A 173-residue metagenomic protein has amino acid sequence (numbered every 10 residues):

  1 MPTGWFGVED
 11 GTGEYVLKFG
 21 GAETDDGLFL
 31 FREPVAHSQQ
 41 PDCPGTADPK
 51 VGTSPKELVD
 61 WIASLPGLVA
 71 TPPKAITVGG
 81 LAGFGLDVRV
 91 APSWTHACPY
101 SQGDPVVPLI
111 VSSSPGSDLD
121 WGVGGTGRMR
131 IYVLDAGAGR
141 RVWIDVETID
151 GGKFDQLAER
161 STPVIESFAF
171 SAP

Functional and structural regions predicted by a protein language model:
P2-G7, G137-P173: Surface-exposed amphipathic alpha-helical segments
D10-W143, I149-G151, P173: Conserved polar/disulfide-associated segments of primarily extracytoplasmic proteins
